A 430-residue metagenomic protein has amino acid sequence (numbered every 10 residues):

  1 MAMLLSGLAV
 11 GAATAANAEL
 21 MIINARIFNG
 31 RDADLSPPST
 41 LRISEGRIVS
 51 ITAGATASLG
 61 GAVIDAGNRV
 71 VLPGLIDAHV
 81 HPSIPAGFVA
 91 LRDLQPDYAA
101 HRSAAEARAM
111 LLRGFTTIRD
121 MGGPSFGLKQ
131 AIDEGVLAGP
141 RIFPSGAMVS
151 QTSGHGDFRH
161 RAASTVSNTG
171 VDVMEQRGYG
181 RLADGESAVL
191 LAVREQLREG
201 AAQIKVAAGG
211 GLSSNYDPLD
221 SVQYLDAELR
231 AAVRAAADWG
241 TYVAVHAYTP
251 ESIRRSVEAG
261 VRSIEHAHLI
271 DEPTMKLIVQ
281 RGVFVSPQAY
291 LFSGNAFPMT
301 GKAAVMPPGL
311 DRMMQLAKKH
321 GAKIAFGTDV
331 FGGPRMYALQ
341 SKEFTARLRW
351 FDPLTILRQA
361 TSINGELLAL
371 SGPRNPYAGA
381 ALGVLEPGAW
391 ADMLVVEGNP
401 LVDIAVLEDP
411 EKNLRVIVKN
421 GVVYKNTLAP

Functional and structural regions predicted by a protein language model:
A25, R374-N375, G379-P430: C-terminal cap of metal-dependent C-N hydrolases
I27, R31-L72, L91: Histidine-rich, glycine-flanked metal-binding segment
R69-E134, T152-A162, A227, A259: Metal-associated gating/positioning segment near the N- to mid-region
A86-V89, Q130, N215-Y216, I253-G260 (+7 more regions): Histidine/acidic-residue-rich catalytic or RNA/ligand-binding cores of hydrolases and nuclease-related proteins
P96, T152, A207-R312, A325 (+3 more regions): Active-site core of metal-dependent hydrolases
R102-L128, G139-M148, A201-S214, Y242 (+4 more regions): Divalent metal-dependent hydrolysis catalytic cores, especially in the metallo-beta-lactamase
D133-R255: Histidine/acidic-residue-rich, glycine-tolerant segments that coordinate divalent metal ions
D238, G309-P400: His/Asp/Glu-enriched, well-ordered alpha-helical/loop segment that forms or immediately abuts the divalent-metal
